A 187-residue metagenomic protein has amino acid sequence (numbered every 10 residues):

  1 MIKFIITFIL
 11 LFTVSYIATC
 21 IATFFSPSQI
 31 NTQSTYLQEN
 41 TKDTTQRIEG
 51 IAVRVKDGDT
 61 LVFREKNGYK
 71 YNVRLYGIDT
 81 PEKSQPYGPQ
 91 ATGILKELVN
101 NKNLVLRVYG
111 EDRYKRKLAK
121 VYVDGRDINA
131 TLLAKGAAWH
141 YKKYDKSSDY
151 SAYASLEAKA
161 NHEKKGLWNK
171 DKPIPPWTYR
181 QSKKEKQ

Functional and structural regions predicted by a protein language model:
I2-Q187: Small beta-barrel nucleic-acid-binding modules, primarily SNase/OB-fold domains and secondarily Tudor-like barrels
